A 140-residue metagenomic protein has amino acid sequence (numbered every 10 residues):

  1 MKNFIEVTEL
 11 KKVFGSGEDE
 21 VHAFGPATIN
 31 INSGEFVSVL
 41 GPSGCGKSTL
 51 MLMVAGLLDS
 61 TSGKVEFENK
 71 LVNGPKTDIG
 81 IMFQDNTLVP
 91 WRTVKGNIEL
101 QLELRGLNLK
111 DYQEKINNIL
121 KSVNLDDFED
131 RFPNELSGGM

Functional and structural regions predicted by a protein language model:
E20, P75, K95, N108 (+2 more regions): Signature (C-motif/LSGGQ) region and adjacent switch/coupling loops of ABC-type ATPase nucleotide-binding domains
L40-P42: The feature captures the beta-strand-to-loop junction immediately N-terminal to the Walker
A55: Helix-to-loop junction immediately C-terminal to a conserved catalytic motif
G63-P75: Conserved ABC transporter NBD signature motif
R92-E99: Short coil-to-helix segment of the ABC ATPase nucleotide-binding domain corresponding to the Q-loop/switch region
E103, K110-F128: Conserved ABC ATPase "signature" region
F132-L136, M140: Conserved ABC ATPase signature
